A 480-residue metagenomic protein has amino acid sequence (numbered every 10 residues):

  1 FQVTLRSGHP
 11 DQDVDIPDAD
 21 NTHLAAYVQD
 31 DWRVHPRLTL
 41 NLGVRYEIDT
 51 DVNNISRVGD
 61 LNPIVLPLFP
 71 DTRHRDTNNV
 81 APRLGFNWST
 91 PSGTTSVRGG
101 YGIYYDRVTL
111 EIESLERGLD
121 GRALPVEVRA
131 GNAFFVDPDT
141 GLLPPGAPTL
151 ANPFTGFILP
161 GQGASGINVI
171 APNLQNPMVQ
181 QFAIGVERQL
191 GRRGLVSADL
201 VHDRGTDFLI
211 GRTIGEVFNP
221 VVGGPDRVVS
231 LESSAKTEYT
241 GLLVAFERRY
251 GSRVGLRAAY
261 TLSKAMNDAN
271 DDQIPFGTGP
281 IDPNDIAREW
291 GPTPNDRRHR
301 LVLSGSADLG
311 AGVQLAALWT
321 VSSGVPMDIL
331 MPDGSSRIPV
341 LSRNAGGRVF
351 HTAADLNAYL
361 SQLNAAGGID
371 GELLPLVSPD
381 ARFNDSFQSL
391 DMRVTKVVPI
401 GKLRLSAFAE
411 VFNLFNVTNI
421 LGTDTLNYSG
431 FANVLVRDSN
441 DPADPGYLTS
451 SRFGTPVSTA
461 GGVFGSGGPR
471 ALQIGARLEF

Functional and structural regions predicted by a protein language model:
F1-S92, A130, D272-T278: Signature of Gram-negative outer-membrane beta-barrel scaffolds
A26-W32, V44, L84-W88, I184-R188 (+7 more regions): Residues on the lipid-exposed face of transmembrane beta-strands in outer-membrane beta-barrel proteins
L38-L40, T94-T95, R193-V196, R253-L256 (+2 more regions): Repeated loop/turn-to-beta-strand initiation elements of outer-membrane beta-barrel proteins
L42-I48, G99-I103, A198-H202, A258-K264 (+2 more regions): Transmembrane beta-barrel strands of outer-membrane/channel proteins
N54-A81, G85-S230, I281, G346 (+4 more regions): Solvent-exposed loop/turn elements at secondary-structure boundaries
H74, N419-F480: C-terminal beta-signal and terminal closure region of outer-membrane beta-barrel proteins
P148-F157, Q314-G401, F431-A460: Extracytoplasmic gating/loop element in the C-terminal half of outer-membrane beta-barrel translocons and assembly
S197-I329: Gram-negative outer-membrane beta-barrel transporters
